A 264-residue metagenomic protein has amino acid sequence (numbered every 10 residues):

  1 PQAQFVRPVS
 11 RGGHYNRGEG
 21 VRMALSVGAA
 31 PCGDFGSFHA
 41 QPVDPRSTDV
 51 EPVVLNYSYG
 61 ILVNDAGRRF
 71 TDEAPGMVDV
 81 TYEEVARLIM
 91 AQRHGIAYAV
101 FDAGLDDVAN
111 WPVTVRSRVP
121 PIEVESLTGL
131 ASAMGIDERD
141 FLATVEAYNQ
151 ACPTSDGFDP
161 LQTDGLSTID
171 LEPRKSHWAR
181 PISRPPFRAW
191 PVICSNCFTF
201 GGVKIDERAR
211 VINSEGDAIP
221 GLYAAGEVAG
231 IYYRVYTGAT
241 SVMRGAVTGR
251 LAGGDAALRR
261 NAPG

Functional and structural regions predicted by a protein language model:
P1, W111-V113, Y233-G238: Short acidic, glycine/proline-rich loop/turn micro-motifs
P1-V43, V242, T248-L251, D255: Glycine-rich loop(s) and the adjacent beta-strand/alpha-helix scaffold that form part
R7-Y15, V50-V54, G216, Y236-R244: Alpha-helix capping and helix-loop boundary segments enriched in small/acidic/polar residues
R11-H14, V50-V54, P75-G76, V192-G202: Short Gly/Pro-enriched turn/cap motifs at secondary-structure boundaries
V21-D140: An anion/pyrophosphate-binding glycine-rich loop and adjacent beta-alpha core in soluble alpha-beta enzymes
N56, V63-N64, I205, I212-N213 (+1 more regions): Hydrophobic alpha-helical segments, especially N-terminal targeting/anchoring helices
D140-Y232, Y236: A glycine-rich dinucleotide-binding beta-alpha-beta segment and adjacent secondary-structure elements that constitute
G230, R234-T237, S241-G264: C-terminal, flexible cofactor-proximal segment of oxidoreductases
